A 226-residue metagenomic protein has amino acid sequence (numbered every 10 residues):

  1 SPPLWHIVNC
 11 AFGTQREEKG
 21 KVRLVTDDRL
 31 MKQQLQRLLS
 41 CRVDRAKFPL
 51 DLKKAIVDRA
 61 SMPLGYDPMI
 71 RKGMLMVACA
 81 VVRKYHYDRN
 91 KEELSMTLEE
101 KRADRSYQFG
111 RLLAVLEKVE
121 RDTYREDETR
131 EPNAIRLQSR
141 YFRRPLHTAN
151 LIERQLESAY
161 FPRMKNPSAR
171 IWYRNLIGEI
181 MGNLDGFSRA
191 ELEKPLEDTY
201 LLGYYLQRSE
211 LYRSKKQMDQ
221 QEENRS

Functional and structural regions predicted by a protein language model:
S1-S226: Intrinsic-disorder/low-complexity detector
